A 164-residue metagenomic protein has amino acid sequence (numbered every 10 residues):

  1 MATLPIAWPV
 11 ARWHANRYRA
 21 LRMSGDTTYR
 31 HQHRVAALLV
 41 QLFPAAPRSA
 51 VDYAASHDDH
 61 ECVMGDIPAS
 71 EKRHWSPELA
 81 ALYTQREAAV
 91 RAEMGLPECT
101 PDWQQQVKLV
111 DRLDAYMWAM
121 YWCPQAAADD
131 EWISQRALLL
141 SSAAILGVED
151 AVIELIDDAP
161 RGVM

Functional and structural regions predicted by a protein language model:
M1-R19: Short alpha-helical hairpin
L21-A50: Alpha-helical phosphate/pyrophosphate-handling elements in metalloenzyme active cores
A45-D59, D102-L109: Alpha-helical scaffolds flanking conserved acidic
H60, M64-G65, W118: Active-site-flanking alpha-helical
V63-P68, R91-G95: Membrane-helix exit/interface motif
D66-T84: Post-HEXXH active-site segment of zinc metalloproteases
E78-L96: Post-HExxH zinc-binding segment in Zn-dependent metallohydrolases
D102-M164: Divalent metal-dependent phosphate-bond-processing catalytic cores, especially two-metal-ion Mg2+/Mn2+ enzymes that act
